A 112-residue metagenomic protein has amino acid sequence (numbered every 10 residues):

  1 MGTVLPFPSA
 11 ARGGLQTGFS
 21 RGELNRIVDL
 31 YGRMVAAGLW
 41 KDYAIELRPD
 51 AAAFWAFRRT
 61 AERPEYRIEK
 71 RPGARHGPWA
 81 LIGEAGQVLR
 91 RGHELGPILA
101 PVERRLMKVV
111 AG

Functional and structural regions predicted by a protein language model:
G2, E65-G86: Short aromatic-glycine-(Arg/Gly/Cys) micro-motifs in beta-strand/loop hairpins
G2-A52: Negatively charged, low-complexity tracts enriched in Asp/Glu with abundant Ser/Thr
L15-G18, Y31, A56, K70-G73 (+1 more regions): Amphipathic, alpha-helical segments enriched in basic
A37, P49-A53, R59-P64, A74-R75: Short, charged/polar surface micro-motifs in flexible loops or helix N-caps
E46, W55-F57, E69, I82: Residues in well-ordered beta-strands of folded domains
A80-M107: Mixed-charge, glycine-accented linear interaction segment located at domain edges/termini
